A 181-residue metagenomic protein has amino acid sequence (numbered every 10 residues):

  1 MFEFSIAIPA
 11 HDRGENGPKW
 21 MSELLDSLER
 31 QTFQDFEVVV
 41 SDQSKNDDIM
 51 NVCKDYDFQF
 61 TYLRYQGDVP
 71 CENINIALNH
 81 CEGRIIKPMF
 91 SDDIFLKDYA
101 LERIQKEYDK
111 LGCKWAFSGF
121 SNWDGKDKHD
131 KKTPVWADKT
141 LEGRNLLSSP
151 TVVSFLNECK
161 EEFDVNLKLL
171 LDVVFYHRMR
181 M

Functional and structural regions predicted by a protein language model:
I6-I8, S118, P134-M181: Conserved nucleotide-sugar donor-binding catalytic segment
R13-R30: Short, well-formed alpha-helical segments that are part of the catalytic scaffolds of diverse glycosyltransferases
W20, I49, I74, F95-I104: Acidic donor-diphosphate engagement hotspot in glycosyltransferases and nucleotidyltransferases that stabilizes
L25-R64: Acidic donor-binding segment of Leloir-type glycosyltransferases
Y65-C81: Glycine-rich, basic loop-to-helix element that forms the pyrophosphate-binding segment of sugar-nucleotide handling
G83-I94: Short beta-strand-to-loop acidic/aromatic patch adjacent to the donor-nucleotide binding site
I94-F95, S121-W123, V174: A short, conserved beta-strand element in the Rossmann-like catalytic core that flanks the donor/metal-binding loop
Y99-D130: Conserved donor NDP-sugar-binding/catalytic core segment of glycosyltransferases
